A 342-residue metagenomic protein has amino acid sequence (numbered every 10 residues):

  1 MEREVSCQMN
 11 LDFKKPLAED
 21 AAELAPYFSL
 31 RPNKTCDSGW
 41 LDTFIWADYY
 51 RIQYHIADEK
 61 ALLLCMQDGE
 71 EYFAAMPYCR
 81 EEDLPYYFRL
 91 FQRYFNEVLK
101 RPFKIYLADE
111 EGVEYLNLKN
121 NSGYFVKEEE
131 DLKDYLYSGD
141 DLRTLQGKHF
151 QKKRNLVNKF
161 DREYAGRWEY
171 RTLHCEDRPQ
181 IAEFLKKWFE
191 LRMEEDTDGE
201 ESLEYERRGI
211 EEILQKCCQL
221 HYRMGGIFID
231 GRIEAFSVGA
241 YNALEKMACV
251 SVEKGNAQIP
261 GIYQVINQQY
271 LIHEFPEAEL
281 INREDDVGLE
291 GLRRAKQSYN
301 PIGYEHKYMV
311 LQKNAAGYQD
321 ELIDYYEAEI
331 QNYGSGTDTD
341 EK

Functional and structural regions predicted by a protein language model:
E2-D58, C65: Amide-forming acyltransferase catalytic core, primarily the GNAT-like/NAT-type and related acyltransferase folds
S38-E111, F228-N256: Conserved donor-binding loop and adjoining core beta-sheet/short helix segment in diverse acyl/aminoacyl transferases
R101-E129: Non-catalytic accessory segments adjacent to catalytic cores
K104, E169-R171, L280-R283: Short catalytic-loop micro-motif centered on adjacent basic/acidic residues
N121-D198: Acyltransferase donor/substrate-recognition loop-hinge adjacent to the catalytic core
F125-T144, P276, L280-K342: Active-site/acyl-donor-binding loops of N-acyltransferases
E176, Q180-R232: Short, conserved active-site entrance elements at the starts or edges of catalytic domains
H221-K313: Aromatic (often tryptophan-rich) hydrophobic motifs at membrane interfaces
